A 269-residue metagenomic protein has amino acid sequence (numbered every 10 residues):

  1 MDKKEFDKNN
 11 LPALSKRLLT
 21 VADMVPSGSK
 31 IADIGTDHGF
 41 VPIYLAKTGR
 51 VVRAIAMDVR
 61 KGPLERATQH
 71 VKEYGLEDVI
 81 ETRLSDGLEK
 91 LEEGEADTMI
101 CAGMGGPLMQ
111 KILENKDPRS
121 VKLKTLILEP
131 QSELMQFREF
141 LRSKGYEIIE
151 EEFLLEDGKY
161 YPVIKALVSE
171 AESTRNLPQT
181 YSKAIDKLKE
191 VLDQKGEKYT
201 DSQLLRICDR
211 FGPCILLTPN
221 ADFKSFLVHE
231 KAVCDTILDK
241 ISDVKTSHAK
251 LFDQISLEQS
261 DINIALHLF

Functional and structural regions predicted by a protein language model:
D2-L14, Q110-F269: Class I S-adenosyl-L-methionine
P12-G28: Conserved alpha-helix/loop element of class I SAM-dependent methyltransferases that forms part of the SAM/SAH-binding
G28-D37: Conserved class I S-adenosyl-L-methionine
G39, I43: Glycine-rich SAM-binding Motif I of class I
R53-D58: Conserved SAM-binding motif I beta-strand of class I
R60-G62: Conserved SAM/SAH-binding beta-strand->alpha-helix loop
E65-G94: S-adenosyl-L-methionine
E95-G103: Short SAM/SAH-binding signature in class I
